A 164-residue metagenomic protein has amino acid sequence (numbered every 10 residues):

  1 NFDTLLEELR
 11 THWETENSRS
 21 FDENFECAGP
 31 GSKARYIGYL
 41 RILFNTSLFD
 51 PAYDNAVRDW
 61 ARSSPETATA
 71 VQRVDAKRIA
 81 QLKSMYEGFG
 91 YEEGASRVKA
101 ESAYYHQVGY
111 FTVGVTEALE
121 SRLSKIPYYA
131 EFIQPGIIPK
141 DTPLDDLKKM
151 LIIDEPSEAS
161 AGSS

Functional and structural regions predicted by a protein language model:
N1-E26: An amphipathic alpha-helix adjacent to DNA-recognition modules
N1-T4, E26, P30, L48 (+3 more regions): Residues in soluble alpha-helical coiled-coils and helical-bundle/repeat scaffolds
L5-L6, N24-F25, G38-F44, S64-Q72: A ubiquitous short alpha-helical element
W13, N17, L82, Q107-Y110: Hydrophobic recognition helices of helix-based DNA-binding modules
F21-N55, A103: Hydrophobic alpha-helical connector segments
D50-N55, P65-E101: Amphipathic alpha-helical packing segments from all-alpha helical-bundle domains
F89-K149: Hydrophobic/aromatic-rich alpha-helical bundle segments in the mid-to-C-terminal region
D141-S164: N-terminal intrinsically disordered/low-complexity leader segments
